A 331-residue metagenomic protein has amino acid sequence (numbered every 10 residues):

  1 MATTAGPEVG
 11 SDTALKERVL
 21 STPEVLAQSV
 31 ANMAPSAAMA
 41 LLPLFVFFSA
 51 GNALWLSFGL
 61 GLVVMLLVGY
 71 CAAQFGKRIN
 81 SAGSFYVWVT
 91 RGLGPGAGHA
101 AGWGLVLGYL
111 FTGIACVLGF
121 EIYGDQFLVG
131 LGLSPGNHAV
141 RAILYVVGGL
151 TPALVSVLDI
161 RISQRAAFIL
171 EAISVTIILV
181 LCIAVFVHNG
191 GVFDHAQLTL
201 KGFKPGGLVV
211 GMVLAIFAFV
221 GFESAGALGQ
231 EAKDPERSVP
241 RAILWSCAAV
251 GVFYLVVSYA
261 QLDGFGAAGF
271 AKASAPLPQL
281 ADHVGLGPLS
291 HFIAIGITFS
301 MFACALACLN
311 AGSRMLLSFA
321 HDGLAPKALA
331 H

Functional and structural regions predicted by a protein language model:
M1-P43, F47-A53, M65-Y70, H195-A196: Membrane-interface "cap" regions at the ends of multi-pass membrane proteins
G6, V87-T90, V117-I143, I177 (+3 more regions): Helix-loop-helix connectors at the membrane interface of multi-pass transporters/channels
S11-L15, W55, G132-R141, I169-I295: Helix-loop-helix junctions that connect adjacent transmembrane segments in multi-pass membrane transporters
K16, F75-R78, A100, V147-I173 (+1 more regions): Membrane-water interface regions at transmembrane-helix termini and the short interhelical loops of multi-pass membrane
V19-S29, G94-L107, Y145-G148, G202-A215 (+1 more regions): Select transmembrane alpha-helical segments in multipass membrane proteins
P35-P135, V140, L144, S246-A249 (+1 more regions): Extracellular loop-to-transmembrane helix junctions
G59-L60, L128-I160, V175-C182: Transmembrane alpha-helical segments of multi-pass small-molecule transport proteins
S81, G104-G119, F219, S224-A232 (+1 more regions): Membrane-helix boundary/coupling elements in multi-pass transport proteins
